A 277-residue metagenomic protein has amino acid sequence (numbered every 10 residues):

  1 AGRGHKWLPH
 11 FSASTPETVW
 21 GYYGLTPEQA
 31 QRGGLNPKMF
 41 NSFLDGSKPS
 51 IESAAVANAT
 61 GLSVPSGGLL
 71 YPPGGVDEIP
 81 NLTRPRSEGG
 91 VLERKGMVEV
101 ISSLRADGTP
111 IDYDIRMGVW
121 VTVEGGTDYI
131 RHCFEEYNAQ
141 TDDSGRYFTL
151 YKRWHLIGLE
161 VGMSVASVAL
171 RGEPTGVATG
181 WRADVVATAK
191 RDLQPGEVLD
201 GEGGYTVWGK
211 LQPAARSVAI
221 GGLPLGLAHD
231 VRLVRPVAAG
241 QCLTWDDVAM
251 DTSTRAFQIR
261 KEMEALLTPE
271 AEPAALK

Functional and structural regions predicted by a protein language model:
A1-L44: Rossmann-like NAD(P)H-binding beta-loop-alpha module
E28-L276: C-terminal catalytic/substrate-binding lobe primarily of soluble NAD(P)-dependent oxidoreductases
